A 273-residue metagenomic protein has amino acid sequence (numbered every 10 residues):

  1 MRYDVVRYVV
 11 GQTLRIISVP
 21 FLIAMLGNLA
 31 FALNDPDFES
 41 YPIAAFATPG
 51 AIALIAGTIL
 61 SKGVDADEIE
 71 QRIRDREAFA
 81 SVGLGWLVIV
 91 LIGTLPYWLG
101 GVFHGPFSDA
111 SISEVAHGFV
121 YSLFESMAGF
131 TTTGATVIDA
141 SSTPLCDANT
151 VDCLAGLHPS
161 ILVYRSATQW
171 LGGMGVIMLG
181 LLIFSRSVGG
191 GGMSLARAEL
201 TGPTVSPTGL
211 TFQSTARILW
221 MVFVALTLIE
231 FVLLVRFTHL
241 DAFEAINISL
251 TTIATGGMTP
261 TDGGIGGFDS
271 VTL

Functional and structural regions predicted by a protein language model:
M1-L273: Membrane-proximal intracellular helices of multi-pass ion channels
